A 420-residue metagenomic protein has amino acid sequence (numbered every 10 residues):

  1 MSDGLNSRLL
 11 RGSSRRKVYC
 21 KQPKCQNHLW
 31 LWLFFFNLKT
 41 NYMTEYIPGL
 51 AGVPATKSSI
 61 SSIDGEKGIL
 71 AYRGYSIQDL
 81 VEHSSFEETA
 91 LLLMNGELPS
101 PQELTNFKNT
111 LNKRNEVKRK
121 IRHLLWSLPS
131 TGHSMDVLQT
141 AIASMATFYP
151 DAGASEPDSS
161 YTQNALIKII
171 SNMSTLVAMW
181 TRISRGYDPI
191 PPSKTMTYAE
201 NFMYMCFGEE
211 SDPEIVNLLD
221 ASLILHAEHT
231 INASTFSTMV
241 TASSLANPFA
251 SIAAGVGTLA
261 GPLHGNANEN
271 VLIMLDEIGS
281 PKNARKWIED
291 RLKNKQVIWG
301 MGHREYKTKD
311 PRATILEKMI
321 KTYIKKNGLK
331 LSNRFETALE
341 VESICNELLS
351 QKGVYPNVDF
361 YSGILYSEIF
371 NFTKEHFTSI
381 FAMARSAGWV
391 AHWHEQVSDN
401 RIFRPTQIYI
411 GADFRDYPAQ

Functional and structural regions predicted by a protein language model:
S2, H28-W30, N41, A391: Short, low-complexity intrinsically disordered segments
S2, N6-Y19: N-terminal, intrinsically disordered charge-dense segments
S7, R11, L29, F36-L38: Generic detector of N-terminal low-structure segments
R16-K17, Q26, K39: Charged/polar low-complexity intrinsically disordered segments
Y19, F34-F36, Y42: Aromatic (phenylalanine/tyrosine) cluster motif
Q22-L33: N-terminal amphipathic/hydrophobic targeting modules at extreme N-termini, encompassing cleavable Sec/SRP-type signal
Y42-Q420: Hydrophobic alpha-helical bundle cores within soluble ligand-binding/oligomerization subdomains
